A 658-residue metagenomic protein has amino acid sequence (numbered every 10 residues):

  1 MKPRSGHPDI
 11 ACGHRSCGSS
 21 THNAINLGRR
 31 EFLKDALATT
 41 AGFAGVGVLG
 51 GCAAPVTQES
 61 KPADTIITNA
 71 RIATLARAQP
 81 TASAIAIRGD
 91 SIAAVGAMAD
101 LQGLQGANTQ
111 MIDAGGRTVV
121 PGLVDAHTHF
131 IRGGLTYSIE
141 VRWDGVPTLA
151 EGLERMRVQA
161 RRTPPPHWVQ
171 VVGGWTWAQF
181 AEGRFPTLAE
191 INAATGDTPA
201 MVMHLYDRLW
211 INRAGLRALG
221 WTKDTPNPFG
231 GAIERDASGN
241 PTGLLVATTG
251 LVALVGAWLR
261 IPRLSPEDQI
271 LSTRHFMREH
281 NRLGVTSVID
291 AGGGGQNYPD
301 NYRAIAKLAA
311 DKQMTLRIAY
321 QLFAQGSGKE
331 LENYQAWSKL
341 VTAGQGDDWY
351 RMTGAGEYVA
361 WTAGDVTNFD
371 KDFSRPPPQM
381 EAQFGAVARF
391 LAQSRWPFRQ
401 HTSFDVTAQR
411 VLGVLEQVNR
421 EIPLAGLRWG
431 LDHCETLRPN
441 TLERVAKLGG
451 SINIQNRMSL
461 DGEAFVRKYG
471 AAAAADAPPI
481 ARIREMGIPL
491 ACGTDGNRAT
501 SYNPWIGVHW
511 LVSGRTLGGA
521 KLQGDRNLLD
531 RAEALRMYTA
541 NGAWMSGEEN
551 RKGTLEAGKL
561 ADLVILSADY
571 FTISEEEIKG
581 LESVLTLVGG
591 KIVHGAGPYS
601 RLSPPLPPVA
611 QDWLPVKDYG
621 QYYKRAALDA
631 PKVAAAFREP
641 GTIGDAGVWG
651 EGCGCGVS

Functional and structural regions predicted by a protein language model:
M1-E31: N-terminal secretory signal peptides
R15, D35, G42-F43, P55-T68 (+8 more regions): Divalent metal-binding segments
Q325-G326, T436-R438: Short acidic loop-to-helix transition motifs that present clustered carboxylates
L340-D347, V445-K447: Acidic (Asp/Glu)-rich catalytic clusters
R389-R399, S403-W429, H433, P439-E443 (+5 more regions): His/Asp/Glu-enriched, well-ordered alpha-helical/loop segment that forms or immediately abuts the divalent-metal
G542-M545, R551, A557, I565-K579 (+1 more regions): C-terminal functional module detector
